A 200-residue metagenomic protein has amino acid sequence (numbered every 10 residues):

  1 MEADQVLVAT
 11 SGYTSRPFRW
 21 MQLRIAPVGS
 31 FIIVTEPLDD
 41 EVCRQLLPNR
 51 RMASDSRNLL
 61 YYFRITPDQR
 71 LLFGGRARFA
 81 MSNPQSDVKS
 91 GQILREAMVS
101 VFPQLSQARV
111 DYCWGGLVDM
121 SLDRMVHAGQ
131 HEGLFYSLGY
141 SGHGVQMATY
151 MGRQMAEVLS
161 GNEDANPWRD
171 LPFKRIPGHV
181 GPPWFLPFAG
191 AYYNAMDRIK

Functional and structural regions predicted by a protein language model:
M1-D40, R44-Y112, L117-E132: Active-site substrate-recognition segment that forms the wall of the catalytic cavity or substrate channel
P17-F18, R198-K200: Electropositive, surface-exposed helix/loop patches at the edges of structured domains that serve as adaptable
F79-Q85, K89-R198: C-terminal catalytic lobe of FAD-dependent flavoproteins
